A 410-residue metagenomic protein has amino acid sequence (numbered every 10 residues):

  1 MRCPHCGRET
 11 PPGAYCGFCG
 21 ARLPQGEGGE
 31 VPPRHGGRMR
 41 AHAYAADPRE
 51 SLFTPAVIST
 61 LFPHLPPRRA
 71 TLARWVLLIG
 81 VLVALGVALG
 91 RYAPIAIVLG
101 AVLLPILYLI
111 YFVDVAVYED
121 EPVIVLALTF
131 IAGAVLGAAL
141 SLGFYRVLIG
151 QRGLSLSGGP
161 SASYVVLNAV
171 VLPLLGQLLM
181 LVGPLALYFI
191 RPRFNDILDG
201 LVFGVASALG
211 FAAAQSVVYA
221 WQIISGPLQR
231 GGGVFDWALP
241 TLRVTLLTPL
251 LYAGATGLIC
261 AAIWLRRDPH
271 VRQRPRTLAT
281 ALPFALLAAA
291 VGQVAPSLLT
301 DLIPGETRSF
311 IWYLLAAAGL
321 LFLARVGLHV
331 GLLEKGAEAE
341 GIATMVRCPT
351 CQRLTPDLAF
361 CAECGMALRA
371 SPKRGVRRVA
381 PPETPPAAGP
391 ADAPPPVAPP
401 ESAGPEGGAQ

Functional and structural regions predicted by a protein language model:
M1-Q410: Hydrophobic alpha-helical segments at protein termini of multi-pass membrane proteins
